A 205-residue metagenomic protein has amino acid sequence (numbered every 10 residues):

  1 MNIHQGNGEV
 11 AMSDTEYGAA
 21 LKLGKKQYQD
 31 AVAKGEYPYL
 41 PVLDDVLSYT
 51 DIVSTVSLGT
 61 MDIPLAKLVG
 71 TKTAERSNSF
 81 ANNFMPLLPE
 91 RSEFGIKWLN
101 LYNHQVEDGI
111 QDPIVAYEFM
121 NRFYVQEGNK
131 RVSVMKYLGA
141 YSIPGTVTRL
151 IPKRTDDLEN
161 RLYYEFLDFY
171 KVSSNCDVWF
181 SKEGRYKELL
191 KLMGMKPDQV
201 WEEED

Functional and structural regions predicted by a protein language model:
M1-M120, Q126, K130, Y137 (+1 more regions): Short, charged/polar connector segments at secondary-structure boundaries
R122-D205: Basic- and aromatic-enriched surface patches that contact anionic nucleotides/nucleic acids
